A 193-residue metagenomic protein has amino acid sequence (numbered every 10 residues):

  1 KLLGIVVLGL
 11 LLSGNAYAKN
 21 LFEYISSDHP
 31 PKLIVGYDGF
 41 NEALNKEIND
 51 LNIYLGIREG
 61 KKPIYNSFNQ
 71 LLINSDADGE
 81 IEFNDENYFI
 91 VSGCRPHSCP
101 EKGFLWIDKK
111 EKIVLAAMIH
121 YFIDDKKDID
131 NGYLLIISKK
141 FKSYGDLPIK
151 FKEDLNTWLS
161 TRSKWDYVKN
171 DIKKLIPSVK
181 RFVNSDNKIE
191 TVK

Functional and structural regions predicted by a protein language model:
G4-S13: Bacterial N-terminal signal peptides
G14-A18: Sec/Tat signal peptide C-region and signal peptidase I cleavage site
K19-Y88: N-terminal secretory signal peptides
Y24-P30, D124-K193: C-terminal partner/receptor-binding element of secreted or periplasmic proteins
I81-F83, I107-K112: A short, structured loop/turn motif at beta-sheet edges
I90-P96, M118: Short beta-strand segments that buttress and anchor functional surface loops
S98-F104: Short, surface-exposed coil-to-beta transition loops
L115-F122: Catalytic Cys-His active-site segments of thiol-dependent hydrolases/isopeptidases
